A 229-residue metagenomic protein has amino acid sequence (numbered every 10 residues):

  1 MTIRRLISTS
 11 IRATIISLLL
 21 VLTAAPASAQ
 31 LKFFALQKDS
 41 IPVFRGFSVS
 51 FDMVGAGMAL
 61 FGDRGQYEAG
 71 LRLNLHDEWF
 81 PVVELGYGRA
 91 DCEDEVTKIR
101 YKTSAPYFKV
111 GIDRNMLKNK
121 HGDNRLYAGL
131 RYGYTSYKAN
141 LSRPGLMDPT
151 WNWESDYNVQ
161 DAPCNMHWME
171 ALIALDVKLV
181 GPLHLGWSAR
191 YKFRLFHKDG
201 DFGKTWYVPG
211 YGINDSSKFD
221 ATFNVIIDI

Functional and structural regions predicted by a protein language model:
A27-N74, E84, N224-I229: Short glycine/proline- and aromatic-enriched beta-strand/turn motifs that initiate or cap beta-hairpins
L31-R45, E78, L117-R125, L179-L185: Short loop/turn motifs that connect adjacent beta-strands in outer-membrane beta-barrel proteins
R45, D63-Y67, S104-F108, N124 (+2 more regions): Residues that define the transmembrane beta-barrel architecture of outer-membrane proteins
F47-G55, V83-Y87, A128-Y134, W187-F193 (+1 more regions): Transmembrane beta-barrel strands of outer-membrane/channel proteins
V54-G57, D94-Y101, S155-D161, V208-I213: Extracellular loop and loop/strand-boundary signature of outer-membrane beta-barrel proteins
L73, R114-M116, L175-V177, I227: Residue-level signature of outer-membrane beta-barrel architecture
W79, E84-N152, T222: Gram-negative (and chloroplast) outer-membrane scaffold detector with strong preference for beta-barrel transmembrane
A171, K178-I229: Predominantly the C-terminal beta-signal and adjacent terminal strand-loop region of outer-membrane beta-barrel
